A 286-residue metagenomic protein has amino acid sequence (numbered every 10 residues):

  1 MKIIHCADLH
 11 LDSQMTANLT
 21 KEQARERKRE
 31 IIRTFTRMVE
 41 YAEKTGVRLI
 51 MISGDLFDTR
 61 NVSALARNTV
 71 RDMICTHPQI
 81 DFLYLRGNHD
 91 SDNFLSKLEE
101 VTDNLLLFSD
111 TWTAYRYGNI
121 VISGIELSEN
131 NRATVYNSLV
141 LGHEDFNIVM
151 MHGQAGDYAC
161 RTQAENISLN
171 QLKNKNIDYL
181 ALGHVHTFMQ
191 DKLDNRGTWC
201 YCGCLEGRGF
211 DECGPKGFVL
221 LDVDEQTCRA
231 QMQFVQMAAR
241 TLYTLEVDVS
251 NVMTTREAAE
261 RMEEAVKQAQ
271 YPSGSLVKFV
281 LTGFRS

Functional and structural regions predicted by a protein language model:
M1-E22, K216, D222-V247: Domain-start "cap" segments at the beginnings of catalytic or binding domains
M1-T69: N-terminal active-site segment of His-dependent metallophosphoesterases
K21-R29, V121-E126, R240-E257: Acidic/glycine-enriched edge-of-secondary-structure segments
I32, T36-E43, N68-R71, V135-L139 (+1 more regions): Amphipathic, non-transmembrane alpha-helical secondary structure
A42-G46, G142-E144, E225, A269-P272: Glycine-rich phosphate-binding loop signature in dinucleotide/nucleotide-binding domains
L49, D58-D222: His/Asp/Glu-rich metal-coordinating catalytic cores of metallo-dependent phosphodiesterases/hydrolases acting on
E225-S286: Accessory, non-catalytic peripheral segments of nucleic-acid enzymes
